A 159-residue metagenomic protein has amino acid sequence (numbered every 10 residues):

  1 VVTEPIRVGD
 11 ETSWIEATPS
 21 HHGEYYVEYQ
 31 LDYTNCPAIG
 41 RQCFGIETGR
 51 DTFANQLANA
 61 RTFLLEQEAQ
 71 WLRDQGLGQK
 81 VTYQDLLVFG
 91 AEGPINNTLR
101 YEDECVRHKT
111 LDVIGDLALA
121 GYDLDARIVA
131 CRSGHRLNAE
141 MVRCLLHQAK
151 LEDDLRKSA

Functional and structural regions predicted by a protein language model:
V1-A159: Short acidic-hydrophobic catalytic motif
